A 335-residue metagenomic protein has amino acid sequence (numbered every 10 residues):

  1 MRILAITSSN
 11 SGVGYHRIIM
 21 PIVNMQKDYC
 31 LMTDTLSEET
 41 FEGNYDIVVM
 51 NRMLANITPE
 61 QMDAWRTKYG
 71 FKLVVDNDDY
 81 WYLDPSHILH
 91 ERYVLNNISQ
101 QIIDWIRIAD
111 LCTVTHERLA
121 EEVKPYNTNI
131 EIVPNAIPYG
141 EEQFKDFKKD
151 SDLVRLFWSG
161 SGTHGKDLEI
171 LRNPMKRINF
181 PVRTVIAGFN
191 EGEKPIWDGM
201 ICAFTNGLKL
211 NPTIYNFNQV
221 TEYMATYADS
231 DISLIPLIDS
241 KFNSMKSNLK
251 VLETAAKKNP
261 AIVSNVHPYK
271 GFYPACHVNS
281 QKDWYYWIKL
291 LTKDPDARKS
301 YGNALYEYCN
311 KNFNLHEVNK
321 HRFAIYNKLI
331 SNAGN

Functional and structural regions predicted by a protein language model:
M1-T58: N-terminal pre-catalytic "stem/leader" segment of glycosyltransferase-like enzymes
A5-K27, P138-F144, K149-A228: Conserved catalytic-core segment of nucleotide-activated headgroup transferases in glycan assembly
A64, R92-C112: Membrane-proximal helix-turn-helix segments that form the acceptor-binding/catalytic region of lipid-linked
R66-L83: Active-site proximal beta-strand in glycosyltransferases
R107-F144: Donor nucleotide-sugar binding/catalytic pocket of nucleotide-sugar-dependent glycosyltransferases
T163-K166, T213, F217-A256, I262-Y273: Nucleotide-sugar-dependent
K270-L290: Change "using UDP/GDP/dTDP sugars" to "using nucleotide sugars
P295-K328: A charged, aromatic-enriched C-terminal amphipathic alpha-helix characteristic of glycosyltransferases across folds
